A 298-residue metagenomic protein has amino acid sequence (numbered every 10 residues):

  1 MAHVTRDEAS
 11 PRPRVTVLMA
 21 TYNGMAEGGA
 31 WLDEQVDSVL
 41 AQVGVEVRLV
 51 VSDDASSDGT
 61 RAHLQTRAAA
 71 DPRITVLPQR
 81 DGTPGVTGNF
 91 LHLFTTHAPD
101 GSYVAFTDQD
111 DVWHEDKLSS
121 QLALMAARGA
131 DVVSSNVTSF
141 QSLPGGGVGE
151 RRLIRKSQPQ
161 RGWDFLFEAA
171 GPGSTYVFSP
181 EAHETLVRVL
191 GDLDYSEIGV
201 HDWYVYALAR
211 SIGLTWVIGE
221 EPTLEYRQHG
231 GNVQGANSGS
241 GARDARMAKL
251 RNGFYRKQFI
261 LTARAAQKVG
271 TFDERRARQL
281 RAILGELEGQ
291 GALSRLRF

Functional and structural regions predicted by a protein language model:
A2, E8-S10, A105, W113 (+5 more regions): General helical secondary-structure elements
A2-G239: Nucleotide-sugar donor-binding/catalytic module of glycosyltransferases that assemble extracellular/cell-envelope
H97, I212-G213, A266-V269, L287: Generic structural signal for hydrophobic core residues of well-folded globular domains
S134, V187-S196, K249-K257, V269-L280: A short, terminal or domain-edge coil/loop segment
Y226-G230, Q234-D273: Catalytic core of nucleotide-sugar-dependent glycosyltransferases
K268-F298: Non-catalytic, C-terminal membrane-associated alpha-helical segments of glycosyltransferases
